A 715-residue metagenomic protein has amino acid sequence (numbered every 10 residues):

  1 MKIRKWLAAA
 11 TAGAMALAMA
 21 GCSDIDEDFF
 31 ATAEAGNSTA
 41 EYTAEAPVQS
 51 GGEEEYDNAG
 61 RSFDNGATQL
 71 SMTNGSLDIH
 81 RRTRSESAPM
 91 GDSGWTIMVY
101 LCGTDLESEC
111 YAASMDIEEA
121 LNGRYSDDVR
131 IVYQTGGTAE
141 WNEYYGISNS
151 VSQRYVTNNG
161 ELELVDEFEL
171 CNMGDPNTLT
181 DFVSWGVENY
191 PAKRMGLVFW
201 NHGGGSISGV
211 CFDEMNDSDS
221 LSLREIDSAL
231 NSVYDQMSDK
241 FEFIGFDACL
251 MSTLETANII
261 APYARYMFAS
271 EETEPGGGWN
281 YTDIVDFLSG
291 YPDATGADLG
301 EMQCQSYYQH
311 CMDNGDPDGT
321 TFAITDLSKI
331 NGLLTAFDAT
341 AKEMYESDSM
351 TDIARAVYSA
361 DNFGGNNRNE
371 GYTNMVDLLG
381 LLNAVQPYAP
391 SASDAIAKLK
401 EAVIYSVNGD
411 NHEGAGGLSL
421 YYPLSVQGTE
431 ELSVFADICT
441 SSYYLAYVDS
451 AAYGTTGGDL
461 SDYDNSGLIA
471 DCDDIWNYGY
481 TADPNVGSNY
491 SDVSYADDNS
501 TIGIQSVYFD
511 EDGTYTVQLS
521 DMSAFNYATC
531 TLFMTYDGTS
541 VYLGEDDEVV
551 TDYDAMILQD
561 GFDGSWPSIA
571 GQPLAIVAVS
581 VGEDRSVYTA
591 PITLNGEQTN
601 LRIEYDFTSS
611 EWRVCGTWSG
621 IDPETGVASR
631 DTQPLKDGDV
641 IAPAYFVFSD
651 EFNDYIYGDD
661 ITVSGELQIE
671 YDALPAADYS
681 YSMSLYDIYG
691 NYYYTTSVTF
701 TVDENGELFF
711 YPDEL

Functional and structural regions predicted by a protein language model:
M1-A9: Bacterial Sec-dependent N-terminal signal peptides
L17-G21: C-terminal motif of bacterial Sec signal peptides marking the signal peptidase cleavage site
D24-P191: N-terminal extension/subdomain marker
N37-S62, G66-M90, E188, G205 (+2 more regions): Terminal, contiguous helix-loop blocks that mediate binding/assembly
T96-L101, R130-T135, M195-F199, E242-F246 (+2 more regions): Structural recognition of the beta-strand scaffold that forms the well-ordered cores of secreted hydrolase catalytic
L101-T104, G137, N201-G203, L424-V426: Residue-level signal for short, function-critical loop segments
T135-M237, A248-C249, L254, E271-E272: Catalytic-core segments of thiol-dependent peptidases
